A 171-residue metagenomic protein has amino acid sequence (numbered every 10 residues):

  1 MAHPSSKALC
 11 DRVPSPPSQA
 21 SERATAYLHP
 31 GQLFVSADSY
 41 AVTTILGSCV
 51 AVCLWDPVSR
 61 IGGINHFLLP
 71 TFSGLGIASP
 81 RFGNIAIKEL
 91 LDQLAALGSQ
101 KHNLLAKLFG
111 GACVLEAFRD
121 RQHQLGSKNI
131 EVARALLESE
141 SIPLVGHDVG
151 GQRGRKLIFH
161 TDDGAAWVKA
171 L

Functional and structural regions predicted by a protein language model:
M1-L171: Active-site microenvironment for binding and transforming phosphate-containing groups
